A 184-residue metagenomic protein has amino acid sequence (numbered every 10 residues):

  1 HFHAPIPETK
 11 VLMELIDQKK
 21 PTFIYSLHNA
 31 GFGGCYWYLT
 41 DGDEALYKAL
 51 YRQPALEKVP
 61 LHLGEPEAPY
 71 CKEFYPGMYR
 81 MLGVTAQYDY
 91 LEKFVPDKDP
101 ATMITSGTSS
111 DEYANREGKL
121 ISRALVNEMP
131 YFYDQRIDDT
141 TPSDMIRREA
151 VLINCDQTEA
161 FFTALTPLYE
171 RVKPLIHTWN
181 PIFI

Functional and structural regions predicted by a protein language model:
H1-V11: Hydrophobic, small-residue-rich alpha-helical packing segments that form membrane-like cores
V11-L12, A49: Short, hydrophobic/aromatic alpha-helical segments in well-folded domains
E14-L15, N115: Short, flexible, glycine/charge-rich loop motifs used to bind or transfer phosphoryl groups or to couple energy/partner
I16, K20-A30: Proline-aspartate-enriched helix->loop->beta-strand connector
F32-G34: Active-site histidine-anchored catalytic micro-motif
Y36-T40: Short, solvent-exposed loop/turn segments at secondary-structure boundaries
G42-I184: C-terminal accessory segments enriched in acidic
